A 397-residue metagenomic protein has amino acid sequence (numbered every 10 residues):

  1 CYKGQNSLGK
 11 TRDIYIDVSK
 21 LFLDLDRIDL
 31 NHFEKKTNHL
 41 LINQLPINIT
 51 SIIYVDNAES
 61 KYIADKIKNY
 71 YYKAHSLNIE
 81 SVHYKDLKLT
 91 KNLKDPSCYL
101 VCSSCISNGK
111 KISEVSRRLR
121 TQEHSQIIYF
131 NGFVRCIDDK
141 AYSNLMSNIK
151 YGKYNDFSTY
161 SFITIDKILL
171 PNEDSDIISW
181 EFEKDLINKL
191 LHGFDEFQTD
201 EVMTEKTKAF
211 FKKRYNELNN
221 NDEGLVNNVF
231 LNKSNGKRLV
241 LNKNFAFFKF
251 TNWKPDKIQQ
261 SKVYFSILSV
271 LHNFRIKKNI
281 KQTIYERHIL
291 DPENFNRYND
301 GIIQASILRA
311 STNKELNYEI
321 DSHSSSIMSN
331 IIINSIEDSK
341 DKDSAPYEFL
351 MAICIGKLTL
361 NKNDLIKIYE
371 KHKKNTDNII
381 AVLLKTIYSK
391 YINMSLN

Functional and structural regions predicted by a protein language model:
C1-N397: PRPP-associated nucleotide enzymes
